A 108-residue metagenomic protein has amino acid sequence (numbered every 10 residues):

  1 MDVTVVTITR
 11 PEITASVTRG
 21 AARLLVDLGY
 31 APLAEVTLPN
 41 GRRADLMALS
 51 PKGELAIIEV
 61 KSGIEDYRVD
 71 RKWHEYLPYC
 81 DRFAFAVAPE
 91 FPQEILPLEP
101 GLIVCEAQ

Functional and structural regions predicted by a protein language model:
M1-T37, P51: Acidic-basic catalytic patches of nuclease active cores, encompassing PD-(D/E)XK and other metal-cofactor nuclease
V17, R42, R68-K72: Amphipathic coiled-coil/heptad-repeat helices and related helical stalk/stem segments that mediate oligomerization
Y30, N40-D45, E75, R82: Structured alpha/beta reader/binder surfaces that contact nucleic acids or chromatin modification marks
E35-T37, E59-D66: Short, flexible loop segments at the rims of nucleotide/cofactor-binding pockets, characterized by
P39-G41, I95-L96: Short solvent-exposed loop/turn micro-motifs enriched in small/polar/acidic residues
N40, A44-I57: Active-site beta-strand-loop-beta-strand hairpin of nuclease catalytic cores that positions key catalytic residues
S50-K52, C105-Q108: Short acidic-glycine loop/turn motifs at beta-strand connectors
S62-E106: Catalytic cores of nucleic-acid endonucleases
